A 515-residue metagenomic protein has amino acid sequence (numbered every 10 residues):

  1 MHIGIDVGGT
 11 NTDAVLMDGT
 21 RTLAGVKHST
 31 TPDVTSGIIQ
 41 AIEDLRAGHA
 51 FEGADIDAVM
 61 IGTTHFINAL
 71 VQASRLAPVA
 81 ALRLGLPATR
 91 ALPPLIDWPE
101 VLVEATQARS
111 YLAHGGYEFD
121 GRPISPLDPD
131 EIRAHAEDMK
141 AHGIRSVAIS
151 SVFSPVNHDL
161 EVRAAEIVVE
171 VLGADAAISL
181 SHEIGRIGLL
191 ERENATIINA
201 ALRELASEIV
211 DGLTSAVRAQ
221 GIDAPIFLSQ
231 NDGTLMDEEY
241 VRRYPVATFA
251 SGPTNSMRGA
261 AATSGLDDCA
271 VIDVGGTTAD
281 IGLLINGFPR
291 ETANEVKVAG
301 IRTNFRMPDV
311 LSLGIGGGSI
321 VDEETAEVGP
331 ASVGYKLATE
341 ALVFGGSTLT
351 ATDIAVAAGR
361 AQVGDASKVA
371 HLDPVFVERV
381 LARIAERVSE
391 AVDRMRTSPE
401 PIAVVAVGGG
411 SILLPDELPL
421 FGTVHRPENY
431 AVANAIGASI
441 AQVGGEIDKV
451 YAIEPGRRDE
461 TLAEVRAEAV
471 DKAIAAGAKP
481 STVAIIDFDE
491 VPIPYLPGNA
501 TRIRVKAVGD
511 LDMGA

Functional and structural regions predicted by a protein language model:
M1-A515: N-terminally biased helix-coil "hinge/interface" segments that flank
